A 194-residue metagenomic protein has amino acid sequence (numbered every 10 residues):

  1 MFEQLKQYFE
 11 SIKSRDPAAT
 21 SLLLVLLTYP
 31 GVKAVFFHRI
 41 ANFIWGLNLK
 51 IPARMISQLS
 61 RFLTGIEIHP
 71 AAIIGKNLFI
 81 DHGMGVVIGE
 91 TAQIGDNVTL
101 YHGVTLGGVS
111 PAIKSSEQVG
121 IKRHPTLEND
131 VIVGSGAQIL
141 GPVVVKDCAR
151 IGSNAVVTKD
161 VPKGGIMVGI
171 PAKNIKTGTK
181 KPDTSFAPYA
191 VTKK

Functional and structural regions predicted by a protein language model:
M1-T64, K181-K194: Terminal amphipathic alpha-helical/low-complexity segments used for targeting or macromolecular assembly
I40, S115-E117, I121: Short glycine-enriched, charge-decorated loop/helix-capping segments at active-site entrances that position
L59-R61, Q118, H124: Short solvent-exposed loop/turn micro-motifs enriched in small/polar/acidic residues
T64, H69-P70, G75-K76, D81-E90 (+11 more regions): Left-handed beta-helix
Q118-G120, Q138, N174, S185-F186: Accessory, usually C-terminal, subdomains that scaffold auxiliary metal cofactors
G165, I170-S185: Conserved beta-strand-loop-alpha-helix hinge in the C-terminal portion of ABC ATPase nucleotide-binding domains
